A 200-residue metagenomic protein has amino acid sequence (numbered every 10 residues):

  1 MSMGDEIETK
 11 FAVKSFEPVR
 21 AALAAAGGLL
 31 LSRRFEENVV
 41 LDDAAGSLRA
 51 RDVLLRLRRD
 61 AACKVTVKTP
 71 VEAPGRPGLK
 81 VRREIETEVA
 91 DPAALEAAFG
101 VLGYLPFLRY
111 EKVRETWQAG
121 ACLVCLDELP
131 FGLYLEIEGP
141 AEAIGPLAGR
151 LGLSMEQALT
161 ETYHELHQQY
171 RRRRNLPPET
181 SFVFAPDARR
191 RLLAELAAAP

Functional and structural regions predicted by a protein language model:
M1-C122, Q157-P200: N-terminal strand-loop-strand beta-hairpin
I7-E8, G132-L135: Short active-site oxyanion
F16, I144-G145: Short, well-ordered alpha-helical microsegments
R58-D60, L129, P140: A short, compositionally biased micro-patch
E86, E136-E138: Active-site scaffold segments
V124-F131, E138: A contiguous pocket-lining binding segment that forms or flanks enzyme active sites
L135, G145-P146: Short active-site-adjacent structural elements
E142, A148-E156: A hydrophobic, small-residue-rich beta->alpha segment in the mid-to-C-terminal subdomain of diverse proteins
